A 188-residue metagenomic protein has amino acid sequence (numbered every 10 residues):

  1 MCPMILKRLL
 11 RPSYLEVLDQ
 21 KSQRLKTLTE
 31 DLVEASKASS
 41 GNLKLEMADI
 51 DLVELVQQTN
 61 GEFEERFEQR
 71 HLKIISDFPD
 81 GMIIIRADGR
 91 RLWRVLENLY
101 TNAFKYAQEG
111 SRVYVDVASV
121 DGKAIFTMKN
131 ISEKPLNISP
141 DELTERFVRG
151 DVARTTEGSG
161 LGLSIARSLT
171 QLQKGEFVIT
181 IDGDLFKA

Functional and structural regions predicted by a protein language model:
Q20-L25: Short alpha-helical segment of the dimerization/phosphotransfer core of two-component systems
S40-L45, I84-A87: Conserved micro-motifs of the catalytic ATP-binding
E46-I50, E68, K73-I83: Conserved catalytic submotifs in the C-terminal HATPase_c
A103-F104: Short helix-loop "hinge" at the ATP-lid/N-box region of the Bergerat-fold HATPase_c
G110-G122: Short beta-strand/loop element within the Bergerat-fold HATPase_c
P135-V148: Short conserved segment of the HATPase_c
K174-D182: Glycine-rich ATP-binding loops of the HATPase_c
